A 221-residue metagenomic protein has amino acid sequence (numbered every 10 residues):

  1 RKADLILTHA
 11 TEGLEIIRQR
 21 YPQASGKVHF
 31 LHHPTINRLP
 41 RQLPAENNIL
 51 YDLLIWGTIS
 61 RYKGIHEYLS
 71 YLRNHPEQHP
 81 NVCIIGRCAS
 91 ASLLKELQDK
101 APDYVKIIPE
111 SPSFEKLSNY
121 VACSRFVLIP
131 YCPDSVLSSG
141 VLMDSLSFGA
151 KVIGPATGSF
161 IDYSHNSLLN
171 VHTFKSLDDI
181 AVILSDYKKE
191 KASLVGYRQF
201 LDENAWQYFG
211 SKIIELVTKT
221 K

Functional and structural regions predicted by a protein language model:
K2-G26: A short, active-site helix/loop in glycosyltransferases that binds the activated sugar's phosphate group
R18, F30-L50, G64: Acidic anion/phosphate-binding donor-loop and adjacent secondary structure in glycosyltransferase catalytic cores
A45-K63, L69-R73: Conserved donor-binding/catalytic core segment of Leloir-type glycosyltransferases
W56, N81-K95, E110: Glycosyltransferase donor-sugar binding loop
L94-E115: Nucleotide-activated donor-binding/catalytic signature segment of Leloir-type glycosyltransferases, i.e., the conserved
V121-V136, A150: Acidic donor-binding loop of glycosyltransferase active sites
I129-M143, A156-T157, I161-D162: Nucleotide-sugar-dependent
K175-D178, K188-T220: A charged, aromatic-enriched C-terminal amphipathic alpha-helix characteristic of glycosyltransferases across folds
